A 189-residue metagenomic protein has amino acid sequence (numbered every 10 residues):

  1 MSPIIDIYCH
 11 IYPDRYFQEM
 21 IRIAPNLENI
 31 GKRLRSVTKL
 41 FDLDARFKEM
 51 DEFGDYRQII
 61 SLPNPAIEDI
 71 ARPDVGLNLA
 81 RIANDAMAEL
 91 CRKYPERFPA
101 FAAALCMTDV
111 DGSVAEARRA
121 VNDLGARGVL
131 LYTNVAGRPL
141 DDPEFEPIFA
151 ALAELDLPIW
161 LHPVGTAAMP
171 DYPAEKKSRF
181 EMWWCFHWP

Functional and structural regions predicted by a protein language model:
M1-P189: Helix-coil boundary/capping segments in enzymes
